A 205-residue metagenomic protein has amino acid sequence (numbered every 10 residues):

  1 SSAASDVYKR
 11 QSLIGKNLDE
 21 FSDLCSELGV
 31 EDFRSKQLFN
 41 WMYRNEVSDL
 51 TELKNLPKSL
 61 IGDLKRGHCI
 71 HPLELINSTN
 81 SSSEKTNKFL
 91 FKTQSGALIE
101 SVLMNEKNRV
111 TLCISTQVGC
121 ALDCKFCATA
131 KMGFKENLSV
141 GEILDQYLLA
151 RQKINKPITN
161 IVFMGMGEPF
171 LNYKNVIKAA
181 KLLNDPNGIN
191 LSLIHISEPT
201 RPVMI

Functional and structural regions predicted by a protein language model:
S1-S2, S81-S82, S115-T116: Short linear Ser/Thr-Pro motifs
S1-Y8, P199-P202: Short, small-residue-biased leader/transition segments that mark boundaries at the very start of proteins
S5-V110: Flexible, acidic/Gly-rich N-terminal and inter-domain linker regions that tether and position cofactor-handling modules
A97-S197, R201: Conserved Radical SAM active-site core
